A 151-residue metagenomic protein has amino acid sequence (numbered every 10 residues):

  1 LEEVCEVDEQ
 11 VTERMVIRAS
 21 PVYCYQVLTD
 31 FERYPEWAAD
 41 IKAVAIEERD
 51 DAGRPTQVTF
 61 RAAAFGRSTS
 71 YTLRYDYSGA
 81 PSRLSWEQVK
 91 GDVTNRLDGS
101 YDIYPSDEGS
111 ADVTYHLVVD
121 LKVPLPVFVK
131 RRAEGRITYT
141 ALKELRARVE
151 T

Functional and structural regions predicted by a protein language model:
L1-G53, E108: Hydrophobic ligand-binding cavity/cleft-lining segments
C5-E6, E32-A38, A62-R67, V89-T94: Short, solvent-exposed secondary-structure boundary motifs
Q10, V16, S85, D102 (+1 more regions): Conserved beta-strand segments that form the floor/walls of ligand-binding pockets within enzyme and binding domains
Q10-T12, S68-T72, N95-S100: Short, surface-exposed coil-to-beta transition loops
I17-P21, A62-G66, Y77-P81, K90-D92 (+2 more regions): Beta-strand elements of well-folded, non-transmembrane domains
C24-L28, Y34, V58, Y75 (+3 more regions): Hydrophobic pocket/interface hotspot
A45-D92, T140-T151: Glycine-rich portal/gate segments that line the openings of hydrophobic small-molecule binding cavities
Q88-T140: Beta-strand/loop substructures that line and gate deep hydrophobic ligand-binding cavities in soluble
